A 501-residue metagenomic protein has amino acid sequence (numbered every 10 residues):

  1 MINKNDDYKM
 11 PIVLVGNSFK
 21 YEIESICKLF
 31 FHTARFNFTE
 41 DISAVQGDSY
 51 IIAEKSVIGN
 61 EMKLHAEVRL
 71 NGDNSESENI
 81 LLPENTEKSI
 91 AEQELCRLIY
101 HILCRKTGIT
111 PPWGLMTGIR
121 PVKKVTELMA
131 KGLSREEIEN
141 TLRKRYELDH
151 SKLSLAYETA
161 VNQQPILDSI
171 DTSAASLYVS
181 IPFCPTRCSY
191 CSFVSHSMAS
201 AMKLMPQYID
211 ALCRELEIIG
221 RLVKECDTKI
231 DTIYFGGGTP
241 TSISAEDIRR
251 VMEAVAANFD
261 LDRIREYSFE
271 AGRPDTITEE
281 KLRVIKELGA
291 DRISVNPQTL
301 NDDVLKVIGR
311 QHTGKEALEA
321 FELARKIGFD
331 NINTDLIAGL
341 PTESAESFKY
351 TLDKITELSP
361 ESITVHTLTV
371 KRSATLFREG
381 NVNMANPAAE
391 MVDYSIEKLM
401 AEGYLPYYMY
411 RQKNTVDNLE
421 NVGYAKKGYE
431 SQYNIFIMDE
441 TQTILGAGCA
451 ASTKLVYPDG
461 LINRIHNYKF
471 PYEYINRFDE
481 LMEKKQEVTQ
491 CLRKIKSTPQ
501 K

Functional and structural regions predicted by a protein language model:
M1-R135, L212, K427-K501: Radical SAM enzyme core and accessory elements
F19, Y157-T159, F269: Key residue(s) within conserved catalytic/signature motifs
F38-E40, A44-D48, T369, S373 (+1 more regions): A C-terminal junction/extension of Radical SAM enzymes
L64-A66, V179, V295: Short beta-strand motif preference
T107-T110, A130-L177, C226: N-terminal [4Fe-4S]-dependent radical SAM core
A174-I209: Canonical Radical SAM [4Fe-4S] cluster-binding loop centered on the CxxxCxxC motif and its immediate flanking residues
S195-S395: Conserved non-cysteine loop/helix-boundary elements of the Radical SAM core domain that shape
